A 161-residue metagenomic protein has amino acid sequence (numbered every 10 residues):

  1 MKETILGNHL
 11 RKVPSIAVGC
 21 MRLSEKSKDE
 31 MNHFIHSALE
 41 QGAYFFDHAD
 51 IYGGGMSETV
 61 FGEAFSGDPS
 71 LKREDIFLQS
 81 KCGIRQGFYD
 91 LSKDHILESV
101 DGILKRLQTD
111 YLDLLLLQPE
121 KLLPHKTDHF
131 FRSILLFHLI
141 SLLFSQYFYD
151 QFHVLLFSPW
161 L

Functional and structural regions predicted by a protein language model:
M1-I76: N-terminal binding-site loop/beta-alpha segment at the start of enzyme catalytic domains that lines or forms
V18, I76-L78, I103, L112: Structural signal for hydrophobic
G19-D29, C82-D94: Active-site mouth loops of central-metabolism enzymes
M21-L23, A49-Y52, K81-R85, L117-E120: Active-site beta-loop-alpha junctions enriched in small/polar residues
D47, E58, K81, D110-D113: Acidic active-site catalytic centers that drive phospho-/nucleotidyl reactions and related ester hydrolyses
V60-E63, F77, H95-G102: Generic beta-strand or strand-like secondary-structure segments
G87-Q151, L155, P159-L161: Glycine/proline-rich, positively charged, aromatic-decorated active-site loop/lid region on the catalytic face
